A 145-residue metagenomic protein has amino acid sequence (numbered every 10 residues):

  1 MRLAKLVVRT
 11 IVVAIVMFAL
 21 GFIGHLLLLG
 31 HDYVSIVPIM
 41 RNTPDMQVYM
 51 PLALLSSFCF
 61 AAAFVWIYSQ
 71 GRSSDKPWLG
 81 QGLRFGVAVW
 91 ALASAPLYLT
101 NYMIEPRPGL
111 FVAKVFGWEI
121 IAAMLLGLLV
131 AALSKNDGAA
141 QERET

Functional and structural regions predicted by a protein language model:
M1-T145: Juxtamembrane/disordered regions of integral membrane proteins
